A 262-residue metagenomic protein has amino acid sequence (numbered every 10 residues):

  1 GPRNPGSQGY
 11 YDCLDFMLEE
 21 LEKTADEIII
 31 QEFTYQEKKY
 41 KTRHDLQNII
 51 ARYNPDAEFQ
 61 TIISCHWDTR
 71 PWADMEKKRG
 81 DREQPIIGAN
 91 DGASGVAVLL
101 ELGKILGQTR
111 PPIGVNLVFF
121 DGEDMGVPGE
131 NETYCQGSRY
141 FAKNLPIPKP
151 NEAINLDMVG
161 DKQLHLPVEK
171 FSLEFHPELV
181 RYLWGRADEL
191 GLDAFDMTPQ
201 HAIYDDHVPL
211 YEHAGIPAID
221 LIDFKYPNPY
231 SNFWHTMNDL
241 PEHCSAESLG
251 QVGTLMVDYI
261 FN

Functional and structural regions predicted by a protein language model:
P2-D56: A non-catalytic alpha/beta surface segment that caps or lines the substrate-entry region of metallo-dependent hydrolase
P2-R3, F16-E27, E101-T109, N144 (+3 more regions): Structured segments of extracytoplasmic/periplasmic soluble domains in secreted or envelope-associated proteins
P5, E32, D161-N262: Active-site-adjacent substrate-binding region of metalloamidase/peptidase-like peptide-processing proteins
Q8-K23, S94-E101, G114, Q136-Y140 (+7 more regions): Extracytoplasmic/secreted proteins, especially bacterial periplasmic and envelope-associated proteins
E20, T24, K41-G107, P112-G114 (+2 more regions): Catalytic-core environment of secreted peptidases
I29-I30, I50-R52, Q60-S64, G88 (+4 more regions): Structural recognition of the beta-strand scaffold that forms the well-ordered cores of secreted hydrolase catalytic
W67-W72, G122-E123, V159-D161, F224-P229: Short connector loops/turns at beta-strand edges and beta->alpha or beta->beta junctions
E83-E178, A202, D206-H207: Acidic/histidine-rich catalytic neighborhood of metal-dependent amide-processing enzymes
